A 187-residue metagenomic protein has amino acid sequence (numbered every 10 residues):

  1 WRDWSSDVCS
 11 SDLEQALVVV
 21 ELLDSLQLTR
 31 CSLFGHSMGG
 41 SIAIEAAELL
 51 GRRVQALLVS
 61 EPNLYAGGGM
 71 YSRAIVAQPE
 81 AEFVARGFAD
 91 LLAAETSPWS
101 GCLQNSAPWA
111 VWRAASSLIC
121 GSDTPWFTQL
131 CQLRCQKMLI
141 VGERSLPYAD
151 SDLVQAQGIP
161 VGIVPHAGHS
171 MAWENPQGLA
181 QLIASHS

Functional and structural regions predicted by a protein language model:
W1-V8: Single conserved hydrophobic/aromatic residue that forms the stacking wall/gate of nucleotide- or nucleobase-binding
L13-C31: Conserved acidic catalytic loop of the alpha/beta-hydrolase fold
Q15, L33-G35, S60: Short beta-strand immediately N-terminal to the catalytic nucleophile in serine-hydrolase-like folds
G35, G39, A43: Gly/Ala-rich beta-loop-alpha elbow adjacent to hydrolase catalytic centers
I44-L49, V54-V84: Flexible "cap/lid" loop of the alpha/beta hydrolase fold
G69-C135: Conserved alpha/beta-hydrolase catalytic His-Asp/Glu region
W109-P165, A172: Conserved serine/cysteine hydrolase catalytic core
A167-A180: Catalytic histidine-centered segment of alpha/beta-hydrolase-like enzymes
